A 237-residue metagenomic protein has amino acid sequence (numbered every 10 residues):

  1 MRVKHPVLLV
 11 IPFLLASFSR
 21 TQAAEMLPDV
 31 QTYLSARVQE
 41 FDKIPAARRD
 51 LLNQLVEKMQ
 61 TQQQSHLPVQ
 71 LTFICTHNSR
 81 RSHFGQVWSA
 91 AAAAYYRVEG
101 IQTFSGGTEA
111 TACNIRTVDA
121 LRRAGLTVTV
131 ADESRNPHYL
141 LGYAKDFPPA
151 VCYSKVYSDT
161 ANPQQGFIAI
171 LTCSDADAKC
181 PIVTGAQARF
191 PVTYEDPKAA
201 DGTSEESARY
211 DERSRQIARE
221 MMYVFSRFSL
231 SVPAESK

Functional and structural regions predicted by a protein language model:
M1-L8: Bacterial N-terminal signal peptides that target proteins for export
L8-S17: Bacterial N-terminal signal peptides
S17-F18, A91: Residues in and immediately flanking transmembrane alpha helices
T21-A23: Boundary at the C-terminal end of the N-terminal hydrophobic targeting segment
E25-K237: Short polar/charged helix/loop
